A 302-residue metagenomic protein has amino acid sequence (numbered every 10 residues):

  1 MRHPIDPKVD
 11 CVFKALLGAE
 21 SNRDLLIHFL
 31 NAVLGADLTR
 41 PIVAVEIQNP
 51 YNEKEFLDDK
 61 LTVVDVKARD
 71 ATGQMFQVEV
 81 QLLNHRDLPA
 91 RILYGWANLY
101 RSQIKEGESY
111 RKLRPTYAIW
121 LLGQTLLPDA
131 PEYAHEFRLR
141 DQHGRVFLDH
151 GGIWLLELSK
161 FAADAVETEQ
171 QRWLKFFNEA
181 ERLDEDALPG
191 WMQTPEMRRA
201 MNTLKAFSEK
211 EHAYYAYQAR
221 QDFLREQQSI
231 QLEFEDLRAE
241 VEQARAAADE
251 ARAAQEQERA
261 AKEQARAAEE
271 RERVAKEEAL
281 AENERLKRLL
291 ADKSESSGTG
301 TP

Functional and structural regions predicted by a protein language model:
M1-E209: Conserved single-residue anchors adjacent to enzymatic active/cofactor-binding motifs
F76-Q81, K175-P302: Short, charged alpha-helical interaction segments and adjacent helix-coil junctions
